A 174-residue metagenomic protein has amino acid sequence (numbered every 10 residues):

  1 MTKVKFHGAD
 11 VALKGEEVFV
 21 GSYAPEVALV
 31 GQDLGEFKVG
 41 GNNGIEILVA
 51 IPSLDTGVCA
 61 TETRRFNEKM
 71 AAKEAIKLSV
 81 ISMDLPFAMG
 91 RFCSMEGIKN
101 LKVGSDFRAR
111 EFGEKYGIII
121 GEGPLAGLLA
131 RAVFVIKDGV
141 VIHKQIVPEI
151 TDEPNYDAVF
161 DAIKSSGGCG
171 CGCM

Functional and structural regions predicted by a protein language model:
M1-M174: Chalcogenol-based redox active-site neighborhoods
